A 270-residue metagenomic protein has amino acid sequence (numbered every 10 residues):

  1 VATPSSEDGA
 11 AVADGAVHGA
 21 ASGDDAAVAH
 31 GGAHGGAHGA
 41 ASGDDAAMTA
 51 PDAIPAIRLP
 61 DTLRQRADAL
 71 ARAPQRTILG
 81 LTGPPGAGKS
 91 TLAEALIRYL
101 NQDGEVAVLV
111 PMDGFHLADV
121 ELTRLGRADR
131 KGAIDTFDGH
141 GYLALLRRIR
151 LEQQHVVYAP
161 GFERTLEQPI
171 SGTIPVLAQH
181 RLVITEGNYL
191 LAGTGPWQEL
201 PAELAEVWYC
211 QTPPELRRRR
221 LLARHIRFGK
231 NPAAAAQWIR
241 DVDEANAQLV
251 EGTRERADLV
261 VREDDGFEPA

Functional and structural regions predicted by a protein language model:
A2-P4, M48-I78: Extreme N-terminal, non-catalytic leader segments that precede Walker-type/kinase nucleotide-binding cores
G86: Walker A (P-loop) phosphate-binding loop of P-loop NTPases
K89: Conserved lysine of the Walker
L92: Hydrophobic positions on the alpha1 helix immediately C-terminal to the Walker A/P-loop
E105-V120: Short beta-strand-centered segment that lines the nucleotide-binding/catalytic pocket of NTP-utilizing
V120-E163: Conserved nucleotide-sensing/catalytic segment adjacent to the nucleotide-binding pocket in NTP-handling enzymes
L166-R224: ATP-dependent NMP and nucleoside kinases share a basic, alpha-helical "lid"
S171-G172, G195-Q198, I226-A270: Small-molecule kinase domains that catalyze NTP-dependent phosphoryl transfer to phosphate-bearing small molecules
